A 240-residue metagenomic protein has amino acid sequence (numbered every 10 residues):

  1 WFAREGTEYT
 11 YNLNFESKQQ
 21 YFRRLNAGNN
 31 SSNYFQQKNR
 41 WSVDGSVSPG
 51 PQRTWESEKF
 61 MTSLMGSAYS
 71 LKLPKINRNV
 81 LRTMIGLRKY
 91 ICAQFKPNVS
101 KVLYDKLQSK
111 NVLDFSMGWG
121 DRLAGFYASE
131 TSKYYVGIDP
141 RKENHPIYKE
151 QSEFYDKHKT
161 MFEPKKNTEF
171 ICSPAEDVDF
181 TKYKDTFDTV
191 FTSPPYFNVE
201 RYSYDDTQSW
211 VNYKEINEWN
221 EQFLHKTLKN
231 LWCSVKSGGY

Functional and structural regions predicted by a protein language model:
W1-A93: N-terminal accessory regions of S-adenosyl-L-methionine
R24-R53, K157-K184, G239: Short, charged N-terminal helix-start/capping segments
L71-P74, D121-R122, R201: Short hydrophobic/aromatic-rich motifs at helix boundaries and adjacent loops
L73-N79, D205-Q208, S237-Y240: Short amphipathic alpha-helical segments, especially helix-boundary/capping motifs
R78-K101, H145, D156-K159: Conserved N-terminal segment of class I S-adenosyl-L-methionine
C92-F95, I147, W219-K226: Soluble or luminal CAZymes and related metallo-dependent hydrolases
S100-T181, T189, L231-S234: Conserved S-adenosyl-L-methionine
T186-N230, G238: Mobile active-site "lid"/loop adjacent to the S-adenosyl-L-methionine
